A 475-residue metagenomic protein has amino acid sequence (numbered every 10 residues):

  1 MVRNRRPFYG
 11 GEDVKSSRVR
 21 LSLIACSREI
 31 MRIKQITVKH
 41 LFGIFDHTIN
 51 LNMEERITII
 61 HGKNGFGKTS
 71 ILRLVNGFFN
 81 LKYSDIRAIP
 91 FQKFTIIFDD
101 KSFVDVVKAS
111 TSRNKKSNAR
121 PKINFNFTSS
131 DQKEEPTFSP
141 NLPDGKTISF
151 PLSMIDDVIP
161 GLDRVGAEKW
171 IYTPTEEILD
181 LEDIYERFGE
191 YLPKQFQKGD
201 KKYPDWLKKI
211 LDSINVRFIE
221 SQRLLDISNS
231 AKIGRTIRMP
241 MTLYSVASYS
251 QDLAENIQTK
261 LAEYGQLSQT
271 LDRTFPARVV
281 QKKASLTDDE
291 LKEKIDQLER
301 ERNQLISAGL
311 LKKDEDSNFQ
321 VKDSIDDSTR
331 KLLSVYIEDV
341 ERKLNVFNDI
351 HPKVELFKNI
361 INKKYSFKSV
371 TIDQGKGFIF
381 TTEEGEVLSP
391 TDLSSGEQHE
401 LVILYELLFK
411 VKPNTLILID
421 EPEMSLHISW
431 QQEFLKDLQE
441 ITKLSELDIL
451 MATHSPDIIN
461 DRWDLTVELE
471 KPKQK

Functional and structural regions predicted by a protein language model:
F8, V19-S112, N345-K475: Switch/communication elements of ASCE P-loop NTPase nucleotide-binding domains
S16: Cationic, low-complexity basic patches in intrinsically disordered or flexible, solvent-exposed regions
K115-I325: Electropositive, glycine-dotted interaction segments that contact anionic polymers or phosphate-rich ligands
K209, E255, T259, R273 (+7 more regions): Charged/polar, solvent-exposed surface patches and flexible loops
I306-K358: Charged, surface-exposed helical/loop "interaction arms" that form contiguous linear patches used for dimerization
